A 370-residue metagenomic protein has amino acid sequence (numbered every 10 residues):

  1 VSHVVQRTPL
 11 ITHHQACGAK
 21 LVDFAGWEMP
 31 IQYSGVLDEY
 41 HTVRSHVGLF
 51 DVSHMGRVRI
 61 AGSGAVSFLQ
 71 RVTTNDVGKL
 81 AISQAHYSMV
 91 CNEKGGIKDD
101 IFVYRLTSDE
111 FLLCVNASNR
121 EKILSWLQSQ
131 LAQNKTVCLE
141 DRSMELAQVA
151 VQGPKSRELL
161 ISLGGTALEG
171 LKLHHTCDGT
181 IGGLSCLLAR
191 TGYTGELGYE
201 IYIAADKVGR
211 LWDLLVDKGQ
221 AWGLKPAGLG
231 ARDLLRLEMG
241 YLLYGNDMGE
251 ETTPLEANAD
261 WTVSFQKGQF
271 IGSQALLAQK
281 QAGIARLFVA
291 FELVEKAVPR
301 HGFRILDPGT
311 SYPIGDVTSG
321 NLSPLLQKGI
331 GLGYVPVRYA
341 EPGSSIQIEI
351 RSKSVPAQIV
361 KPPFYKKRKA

Functional and structural regions predicted by a protein language model:
V1-A25, M29-I31, L106-A370: Conserved, structured C-terminal
V1-S88, G96-K98: Acidic, proline/glycine-enriched N-terminal capping motif
L49, Q70, Y104-L106, A221: Hydrophobic transmembrane signal anchors and adjacent membrane-proximal interface regions, especially in viral
D76-Q130: Well-ordered mid-protein domain cores that form the structural environment of catalytic cofactors
